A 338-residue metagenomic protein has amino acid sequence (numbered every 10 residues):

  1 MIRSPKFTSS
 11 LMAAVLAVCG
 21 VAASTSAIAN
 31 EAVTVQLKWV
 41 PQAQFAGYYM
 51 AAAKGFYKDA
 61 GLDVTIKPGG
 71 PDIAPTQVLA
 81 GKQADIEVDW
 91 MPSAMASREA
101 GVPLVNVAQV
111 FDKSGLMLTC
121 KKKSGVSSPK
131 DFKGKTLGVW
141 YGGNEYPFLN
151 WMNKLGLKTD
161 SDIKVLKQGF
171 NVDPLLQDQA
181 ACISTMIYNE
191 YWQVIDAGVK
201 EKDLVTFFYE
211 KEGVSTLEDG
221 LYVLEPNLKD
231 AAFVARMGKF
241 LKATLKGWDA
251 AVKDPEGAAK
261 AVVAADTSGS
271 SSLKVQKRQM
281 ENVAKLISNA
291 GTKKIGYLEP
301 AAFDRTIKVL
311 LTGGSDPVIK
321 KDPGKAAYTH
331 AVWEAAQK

Functional and structural regions predicted by a protein language model:
I2-A14: Bacterial N-terminal signal peptides that target proteins for export
A22-T25: N-terminal signal peptide c-region/cleavage motif recognized by signal peptidases
N30-Q177, A181-Y188, Y209, S215: Short, glycine-/small- and polar/acidic-enriched structural segments that line small-molecule recognition paths
F56-D59, L155-T159, A197-K200, S268-S270 (+1 more regions): Short helix-capping segments at alpha-helix termini
P92-S93, F170-P174, D178-S268: Pocket-lining segment of extracytoplasmic ligand-binding domains
D230-G313: Secondary-structure end/capping motifs
F303-K338: Conserved C-terminal helix/tail region of periplasmic/extracytoplasmic solute-binding proteins
